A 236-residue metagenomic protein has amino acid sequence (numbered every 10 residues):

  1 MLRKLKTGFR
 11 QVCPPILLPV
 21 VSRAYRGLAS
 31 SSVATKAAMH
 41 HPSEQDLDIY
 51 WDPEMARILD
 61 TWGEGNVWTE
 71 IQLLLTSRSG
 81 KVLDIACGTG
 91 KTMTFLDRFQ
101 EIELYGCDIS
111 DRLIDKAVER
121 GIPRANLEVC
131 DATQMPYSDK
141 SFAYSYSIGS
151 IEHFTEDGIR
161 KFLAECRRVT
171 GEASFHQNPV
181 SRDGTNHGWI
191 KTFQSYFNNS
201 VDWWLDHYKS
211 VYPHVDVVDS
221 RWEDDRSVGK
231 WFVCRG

Functional and structural regions predicted by a protein language model:
L2-Q134, F154-K161, A173-G236: Class I (Rossmann-like) S-adenosyl-L-methionine-dependent methyltransferase catalytic domain, capturing the SAM-binding
M135-K140: Short amphipathic alpha-helix with an adjacent loop that forms part of the alpha/beta core around
A143: Acidic donor-binding loop of glycosyltransferase active sites
Y146: A conserved beta-strand element that flanks and buttresses the S-adenosyl-L-methionine
G149-H153: Short catalytic micro-motifs in class I SAM-dependent methyltransferases
E165-V169: Conserved helix-to-beta-strand junction in the class I
